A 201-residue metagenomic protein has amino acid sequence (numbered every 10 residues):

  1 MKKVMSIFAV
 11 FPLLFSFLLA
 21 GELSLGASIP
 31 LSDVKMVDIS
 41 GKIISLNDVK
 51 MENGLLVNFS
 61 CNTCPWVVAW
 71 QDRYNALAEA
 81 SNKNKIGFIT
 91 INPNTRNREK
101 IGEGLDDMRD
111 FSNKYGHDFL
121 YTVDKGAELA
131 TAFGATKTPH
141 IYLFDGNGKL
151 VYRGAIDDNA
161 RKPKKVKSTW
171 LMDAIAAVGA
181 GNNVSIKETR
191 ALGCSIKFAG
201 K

Functional and structural regions predicted by a protein language model:
M1-V4: Positively charged n-region of N-terminal signal peptides that target proteins for export
I7-F17: Bacterial N-terminal signal peptides
A20-N47: N-terminal "domain-start" segment that seeds a small globular fold
N47-V68, I175: Short active-site neighborhood of thiol/selenol oxidoreductases, capturing the structured segment around
M51-L55, K83-F88, G116-L120, G146-K149: Loop/turn elements at helix/coil->beta-strand transitions in domains of secreted/extracellular proteins
V68-K114, K125-T131: Structural microenvironment flanking redox-active thiols in thiol-disulfide oxidoreductases
M108-D145, L150-V151: Short, internal strand/loop/helix patches that form the active-site neighborhood or redox-interaction surface
L143-K201: Thiol-/selenol-based redox modules, centered on thioredoxin-like and closely related oxidoreductase domains
